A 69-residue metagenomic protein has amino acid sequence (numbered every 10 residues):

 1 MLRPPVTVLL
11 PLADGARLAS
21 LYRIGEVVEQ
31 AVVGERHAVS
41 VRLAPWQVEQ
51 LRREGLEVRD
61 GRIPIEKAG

Functional and structural regions predicted by a protein language model:
M1-G69: C-terminal-of-GTPase-core extension/linker across diverse P-loop GTPases
